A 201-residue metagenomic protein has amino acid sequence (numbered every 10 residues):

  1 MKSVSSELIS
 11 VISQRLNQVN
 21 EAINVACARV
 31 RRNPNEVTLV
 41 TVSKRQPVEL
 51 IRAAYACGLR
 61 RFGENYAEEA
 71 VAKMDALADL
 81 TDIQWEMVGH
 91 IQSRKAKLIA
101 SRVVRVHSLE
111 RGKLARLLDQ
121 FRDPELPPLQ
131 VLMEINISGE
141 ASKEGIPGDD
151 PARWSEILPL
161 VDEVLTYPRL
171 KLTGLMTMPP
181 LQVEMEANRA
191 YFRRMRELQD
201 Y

Functional and structural regions predicted by a protein language model:
K2-Y201: Conserved alpha/beta-domain cores
